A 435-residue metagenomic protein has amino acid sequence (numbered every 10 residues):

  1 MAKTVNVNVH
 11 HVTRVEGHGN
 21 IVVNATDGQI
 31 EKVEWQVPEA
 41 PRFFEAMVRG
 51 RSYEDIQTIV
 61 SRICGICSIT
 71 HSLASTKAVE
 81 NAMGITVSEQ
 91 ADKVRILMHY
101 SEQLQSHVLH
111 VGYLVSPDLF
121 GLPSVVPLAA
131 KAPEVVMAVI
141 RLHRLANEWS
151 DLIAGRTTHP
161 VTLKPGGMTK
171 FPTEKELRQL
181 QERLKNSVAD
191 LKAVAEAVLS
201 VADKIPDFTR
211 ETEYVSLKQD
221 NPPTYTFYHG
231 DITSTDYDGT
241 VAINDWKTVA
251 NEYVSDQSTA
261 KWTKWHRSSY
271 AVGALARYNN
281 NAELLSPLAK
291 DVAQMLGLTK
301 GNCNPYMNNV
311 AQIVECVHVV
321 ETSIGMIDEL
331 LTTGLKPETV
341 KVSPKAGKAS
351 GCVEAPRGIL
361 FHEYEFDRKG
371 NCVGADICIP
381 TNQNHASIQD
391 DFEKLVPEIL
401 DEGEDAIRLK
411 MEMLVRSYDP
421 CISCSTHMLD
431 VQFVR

Functional and structural regions predicted by a protein language model:
M1-R357, I379-R435: Active-site bordering "gate/hinge" segments that shape substrate access to catalytic or cofactor-binding pockets
R357, H362-Y364, G374: A translation/RNA-centric and nucleic-acid-associated enzymatic feature enriched in Class II aminoacyl-tRNA synthetases
G370: Active-site catalytic microenvironments in core metabolic enzymes, especially phosphate/sugar-handling
